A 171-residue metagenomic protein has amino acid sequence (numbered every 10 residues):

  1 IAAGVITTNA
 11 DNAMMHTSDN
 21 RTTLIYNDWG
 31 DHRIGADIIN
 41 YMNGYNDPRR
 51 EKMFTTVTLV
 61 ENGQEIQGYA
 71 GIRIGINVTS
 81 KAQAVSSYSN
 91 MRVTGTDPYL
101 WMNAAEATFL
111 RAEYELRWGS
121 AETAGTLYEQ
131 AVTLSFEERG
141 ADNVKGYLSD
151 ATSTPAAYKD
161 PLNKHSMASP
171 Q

Functional and structural regions predicted by a protein language model:
A2-R111, R117, A124-Q171: Hydrophobic-face positions in mid-chain alpha helices that act as interaction patches
